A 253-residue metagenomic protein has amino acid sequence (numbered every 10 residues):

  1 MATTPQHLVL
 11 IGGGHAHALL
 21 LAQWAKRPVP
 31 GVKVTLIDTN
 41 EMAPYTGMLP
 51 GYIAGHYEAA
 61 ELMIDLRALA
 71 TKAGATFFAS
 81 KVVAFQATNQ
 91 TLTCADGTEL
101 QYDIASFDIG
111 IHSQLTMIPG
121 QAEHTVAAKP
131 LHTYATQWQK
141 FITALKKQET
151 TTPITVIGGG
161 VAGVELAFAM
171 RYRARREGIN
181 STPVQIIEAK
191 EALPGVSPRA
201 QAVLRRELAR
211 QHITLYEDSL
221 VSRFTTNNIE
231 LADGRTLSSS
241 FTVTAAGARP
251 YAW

Functional and structural regions predicted by a protein language model:
A2-A75, T155, V164-V196: Beta1-alpha1 glycine-rich phosphate/pyrophosphate-binding loop at the start of Rossmann-like nucleotide-binding domains
A2-P5, K72-P153, V243: FAD-binding core/adjacent interface of flavoenzyme oxidoreductases
L8, H15, A22, Q90 (+2 more regions): Localized chelating/binding microdomains that coordinate divalent metal ions or stabilize phosphate-bearing
G14, G160, A246-G247: A short acidic Gly-Thr/Ser loop motif
A16, G110-S113, A248-P250: Short glycine-rich anion-binding loops that position phosphate/pyrophosphate groups of nucleotides and phosphorylated
Q23-K26, L49-Y52, L92, P119-E123 (+4 more regions): Short, glycine/charged-enriched secondary-structure capping and boundary segments
A43-T46, Q114-M117, A252-W253: Short acidic/His/Gly/Ser-rich catalytic and metal-binding motifs that mark active-site loops of diverse hydrolases
F77-A84, Y172-W253: A Rossmann-like FAD-binding core segment of flavoenzymes
